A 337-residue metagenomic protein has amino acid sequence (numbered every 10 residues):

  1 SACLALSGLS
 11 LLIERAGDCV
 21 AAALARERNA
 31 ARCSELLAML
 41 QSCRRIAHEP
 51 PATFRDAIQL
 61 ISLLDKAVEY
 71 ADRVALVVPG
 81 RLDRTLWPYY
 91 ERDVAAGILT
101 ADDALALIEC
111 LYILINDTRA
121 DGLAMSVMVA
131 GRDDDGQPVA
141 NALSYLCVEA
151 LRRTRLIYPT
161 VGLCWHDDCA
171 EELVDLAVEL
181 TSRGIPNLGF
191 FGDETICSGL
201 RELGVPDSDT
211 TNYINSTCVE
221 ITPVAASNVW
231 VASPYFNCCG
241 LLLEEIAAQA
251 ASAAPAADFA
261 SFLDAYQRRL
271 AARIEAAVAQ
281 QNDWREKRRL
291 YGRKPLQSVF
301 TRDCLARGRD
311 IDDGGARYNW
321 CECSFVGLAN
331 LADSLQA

Functional and structural regions predicted by a protein language model:
S1-A2, A31-A38, S42-A337: Conserved catalytic cores of very large enzyme subunits
S1-A25: Mature extracytoplasmic enzyme cores
R26-A30: Charged, low-complexity interaction regions
